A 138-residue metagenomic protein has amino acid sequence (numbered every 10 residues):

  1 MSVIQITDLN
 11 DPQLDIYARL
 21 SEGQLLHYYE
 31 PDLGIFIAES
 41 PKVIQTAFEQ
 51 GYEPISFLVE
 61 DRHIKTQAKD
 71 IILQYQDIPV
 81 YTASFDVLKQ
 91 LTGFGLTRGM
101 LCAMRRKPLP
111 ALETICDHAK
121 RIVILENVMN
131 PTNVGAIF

Functional and structural regions predicted by a protein language model:
M1-Q67: Boundary-proximal intrinsically disordered activation/regulatory segments immediately upstream of a helical core
V3, L33-G34, F85-L88, L109 (+1 more regions): Generic secondary-structure boundary/loop-capping signal
I4, K42, E49, P108-F138: RNA substrate-binding interface of SAM-dependent RNA methyltransferases
Q13-Y17, I44, L88, T97 (+1 more regions): A general structural signal for well-ordered alpha-helical segments in protein cores
A18-S21, P31-D32, Q50-E53, I72 (+4 more regions): Surface-exposed beta-strand edges and their flanking turn/coil or helix-capping segments
F36, G95, V128-P131: Short glycine- and Lys/Arg-enriched binding-loop motifs that mark or flank ligand-binding interfaces
I37, L58, L101-A103, I122-I124: Structural motif
R62-K120: S-adenosyl-L-methionine/SAH cofactor-binding core of RNA-modifying enzymes
